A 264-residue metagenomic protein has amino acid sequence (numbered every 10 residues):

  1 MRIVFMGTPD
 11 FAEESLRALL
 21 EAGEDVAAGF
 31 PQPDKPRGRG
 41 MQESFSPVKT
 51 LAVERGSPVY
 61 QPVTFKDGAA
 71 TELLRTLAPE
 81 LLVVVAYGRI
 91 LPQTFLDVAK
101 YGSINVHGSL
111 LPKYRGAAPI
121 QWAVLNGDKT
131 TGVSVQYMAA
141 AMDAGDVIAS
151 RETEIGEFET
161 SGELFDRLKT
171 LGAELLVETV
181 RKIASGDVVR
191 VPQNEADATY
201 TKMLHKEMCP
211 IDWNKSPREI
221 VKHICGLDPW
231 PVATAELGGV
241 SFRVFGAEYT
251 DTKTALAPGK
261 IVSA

Functional and structural regions predicted by a protein language model:
M1-G40: N-terminal Rossmann-like dinucleotide-binding module
T8-F11, V63-K66, Y87-I90, L227 (+1 more regions): Short beta->alpha connector loops
A22, Q32, L81-Y200, E207: Donor/substrate-binding cores of folate-linked one-carbon enzymes
A28, Q61, I148-A149: A structural microfeature
Q32, P36-E80: N-terminal glycine-/serine-/threonine-rich beta1-alpha1-beta2 phosphate-ribose binding loop of Rossmann-like
E195-A264: Internal anion-binding site segments
